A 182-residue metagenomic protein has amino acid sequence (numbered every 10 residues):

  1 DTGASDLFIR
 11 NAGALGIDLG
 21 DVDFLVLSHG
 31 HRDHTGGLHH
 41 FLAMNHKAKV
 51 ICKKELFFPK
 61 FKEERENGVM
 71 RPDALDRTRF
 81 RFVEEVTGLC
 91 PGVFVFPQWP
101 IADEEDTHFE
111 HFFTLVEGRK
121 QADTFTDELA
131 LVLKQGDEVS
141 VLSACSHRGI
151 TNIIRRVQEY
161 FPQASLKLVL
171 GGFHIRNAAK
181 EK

Functional and structural regions predicted by a protein language model:
D1, V93-W99, S140-C145: Active-site-proximal beta-strand elements of phosphoester/diester hydrolases
D6-L7, H31-G36, F57-K60, T87 (+2 more regions): Active-site environment of divalent metal-dependent phosphoester hydrolases
L7-E55, E159-L170: Active-site metal-binding motif and surrounding structural segment of the metallo-beta-lactamase
I9-G13, D106-T107, T151-R155: A short, polar/proline- and glycine-enriched secondary-structure boundary/capping micro-motif
D18, A43, T87-G88, D123-F125 (+1 more regions): Solvent-exposed alpha-helices and their adjacent loops that cap or buttress functional pockets in soluble metabolic
H31, T124-K182: Cap/insert and terminal regions of metallo-dependent hydrolase folds
G36-N45, R65-M70, A179-K182: Metal-dependent catalytic neighborhoods of phosphoester/phosphodiester hydrolases
E55-L129: Metallo-beta-lactamase
